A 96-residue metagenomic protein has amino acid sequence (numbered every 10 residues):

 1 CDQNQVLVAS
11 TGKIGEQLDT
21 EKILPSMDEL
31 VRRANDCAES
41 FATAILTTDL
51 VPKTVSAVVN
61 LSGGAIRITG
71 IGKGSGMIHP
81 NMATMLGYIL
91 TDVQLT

Functional and structural regions predicted by a protein language model:
C1-T96: Glycine-rich, mobile lid/loop segments that gate access to catalytic sites or pores
